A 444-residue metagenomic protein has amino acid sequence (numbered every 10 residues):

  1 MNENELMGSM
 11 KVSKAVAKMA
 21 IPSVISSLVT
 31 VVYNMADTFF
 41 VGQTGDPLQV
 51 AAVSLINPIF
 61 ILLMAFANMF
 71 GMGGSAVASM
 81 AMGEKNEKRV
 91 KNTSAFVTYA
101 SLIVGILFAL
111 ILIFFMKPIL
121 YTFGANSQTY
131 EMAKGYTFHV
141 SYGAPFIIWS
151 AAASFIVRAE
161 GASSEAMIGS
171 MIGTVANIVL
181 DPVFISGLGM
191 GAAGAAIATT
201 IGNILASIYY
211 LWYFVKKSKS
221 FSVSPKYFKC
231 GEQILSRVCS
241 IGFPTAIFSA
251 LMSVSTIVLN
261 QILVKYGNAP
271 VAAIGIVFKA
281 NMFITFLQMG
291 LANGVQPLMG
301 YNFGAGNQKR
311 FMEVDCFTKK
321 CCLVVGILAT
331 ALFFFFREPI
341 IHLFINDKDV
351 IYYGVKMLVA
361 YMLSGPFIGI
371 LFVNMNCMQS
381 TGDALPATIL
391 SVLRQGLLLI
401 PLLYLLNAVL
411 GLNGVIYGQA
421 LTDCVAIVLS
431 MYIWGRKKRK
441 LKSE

Functional and structural regions predicted by a protein language model:
M1-A20, A78-P145, G187-F243, M299-S364 (+1 more regions): Short alpha-helical transmembrane segments in multi-pass integral membrane proteins
G8-F39, Q43-T44, P58-G73, V77 (+6 more regions): N-terminal transmembrane alpha-helices
K18-D37, H139, G173, G202-A206 (+2 more regions): Transmembrane helical elements of multi-pass membrane transporters/channels
V32-V50, L120-S127, V183-M190, A250-F283 (+3 more regions): Helix-terminus/linker motif at the lipid-water interface of multi-pass membrane proteins
V41-I61, S127-M132, A192-A193, I234-I241 (+5 more regions): Interfacial/gating helices of multi-pass transporter permease domains
V50-L110, I147-A166, A273-F335, I368-L390: Small-residue-rich hydrophobic transmembrane alpha-helices
L112, F155, D181, Y210-F214 (+6 more regions): Structural signal for membrane-spanning alpha-helices in multi-pass inner-membrane proteins, emphasizing helix cores
V140-R158, A166-T174, A195-I208, M289-N293 (+3 more regions): Short runs within selected transmembrane alpha-helices of multi-pass transporters and secretion channels
